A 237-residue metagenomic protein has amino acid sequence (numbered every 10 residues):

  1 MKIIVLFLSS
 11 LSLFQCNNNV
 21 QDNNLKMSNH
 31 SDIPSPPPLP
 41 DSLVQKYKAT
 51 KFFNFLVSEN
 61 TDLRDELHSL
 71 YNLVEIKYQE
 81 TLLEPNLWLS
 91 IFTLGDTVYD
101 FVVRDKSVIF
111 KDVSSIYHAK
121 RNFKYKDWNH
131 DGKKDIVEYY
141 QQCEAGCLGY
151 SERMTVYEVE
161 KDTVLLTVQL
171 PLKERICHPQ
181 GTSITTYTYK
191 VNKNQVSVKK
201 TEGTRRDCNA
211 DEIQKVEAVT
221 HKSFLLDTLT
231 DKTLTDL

Functional and structural regions predicted by a protein language model:
I3-L13: Sec-dependent N-terminal signal peptides
N17-L70, M154-T155, V159-L237: Acidic, small-residue rich beta-repeat scaffolds with periodic aromatic anchors
N72-L82, A119-W128, T185-N192: Beta-propeller blade termini
T81-F92, H130-Q141, K193-K199: Acidic/hydrophobic-patterned starts of short beta strands in beta-sheet-rich repeat architectures
T93-T97, C147-S151, V216-E217: Short, solvent-exposed loop/turn segments at conserved positions within beta-propeller repeat blades
G95, C143-G146, R205-R206: Short glycine/acidic-enriched loop and turn motifs that connect beta-strands
I109-S114: A short beta-strand motif characteristic of beta-propeller blades
S115-K120, P171-R175: Short coil/turn segments at the loop-to-beta-strand junctions that recur within blades of beta-propeller repeat folds
